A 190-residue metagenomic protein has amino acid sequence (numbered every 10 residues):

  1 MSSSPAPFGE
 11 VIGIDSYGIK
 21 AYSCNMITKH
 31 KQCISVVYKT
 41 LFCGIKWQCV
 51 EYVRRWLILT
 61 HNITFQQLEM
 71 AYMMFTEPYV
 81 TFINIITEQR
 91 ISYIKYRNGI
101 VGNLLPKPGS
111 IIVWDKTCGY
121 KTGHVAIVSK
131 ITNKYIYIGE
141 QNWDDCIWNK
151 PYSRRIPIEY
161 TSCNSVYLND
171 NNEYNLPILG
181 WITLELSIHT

Functional and structural regions predicted by a protein language model:
M1-V80: N-terminal capping segments
S2-S4, N103, Y174: Compositionally biased, intrinsically disordered/low-complexity regions enriched for serine, proline and threonine
F8, I12, Y17, N98-V101 (+2 more regions): Feature targets compositionally biased, intrinsically disordered low-complexity regions with long contiguous runs
G18-A21, Q66-Q67, I85, R90-G99 (+1 more regions): Ligand-binding pocket scaffold of soluble enzyme catalytic domains
Q48-R55, K107, I127, P177: Extracytoplasmic/secreted proteins, especially bacterial periplasmic and envelope-associated proteins
F75-Y137, Q141-W143: ...with weaker cross-activation on analogous glycine-rich loops/strands in unrelated enzymes
I131-T190: Active-site signature of cysteine proteases
